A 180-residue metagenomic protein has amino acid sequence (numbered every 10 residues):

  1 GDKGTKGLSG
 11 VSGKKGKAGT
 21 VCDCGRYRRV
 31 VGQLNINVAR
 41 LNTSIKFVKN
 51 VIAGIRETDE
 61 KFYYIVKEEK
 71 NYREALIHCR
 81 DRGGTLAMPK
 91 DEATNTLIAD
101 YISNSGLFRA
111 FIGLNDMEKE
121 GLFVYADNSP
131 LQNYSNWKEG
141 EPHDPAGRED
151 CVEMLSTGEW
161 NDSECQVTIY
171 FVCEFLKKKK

Functional and structural regions predicted by a protein language model:
D2-D23: Collagenous Gly-X-Y triple-helix motif
T20-C22, I77, E149, S163 (+1 more regions): Extracellular secreted precursors and ectodomains with disulfide-bonded cysteine-rich loops/domains
G25-G83: Extracellular disulfide-stabilized recognition modules
Y72-N104, F108-L114: Conserved hydrophobic ligand-interaction patch in extracellular adhesion modules
E92, D116-K119, P130-L131, T157 (+1 more regions): Acidic glycine-/aspartate-rich tracts in secreted/extracellular proteins
F108-R148: Surface-exposed ligand-recognition segments of extracellular binding domains, strongest in the long/variable loop
C151-D162: Typically disulfide-stabilized, N-glycosylated extracellular/lumenal ectodomains of secreted and cell-surface proteins
C165-K180: Short, structured beta-strand segments at or near domain termini in extracellular proteins/domains
